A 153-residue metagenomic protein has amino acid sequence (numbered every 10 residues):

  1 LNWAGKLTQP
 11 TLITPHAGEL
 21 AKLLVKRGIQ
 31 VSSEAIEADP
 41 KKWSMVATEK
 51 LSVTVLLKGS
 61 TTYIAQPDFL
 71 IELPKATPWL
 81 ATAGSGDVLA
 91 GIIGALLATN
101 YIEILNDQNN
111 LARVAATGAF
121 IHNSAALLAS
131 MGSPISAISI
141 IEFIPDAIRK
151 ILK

Functional and structural regions predicted by a protein language model:
L1-K75: Glycine-rich phosphate/dinucleotide-binding loop and adjoining beta-alpha-beta core of small-molecule
K22-V25, T82-I121: Short, small-residue alpha-helix embedded
I29-D39, Y101-A115, S130-I135: Short, charged, surface-exposed loops that flank catalytic or proteolytic processing sites
K42-M45, I71, A90-G91, A95 (+1 more regions): Feature representing long, continuous alpha-helical segments
T62, I121-S124: Short Gly/Pro-enriched loop/turn and capping motifs at secondary-structure junctions
T77-L80: Glycine-rich phosphate/pyrophosphate-binding beta-alpha loops
N123-K153: Charged C-terminal helix
